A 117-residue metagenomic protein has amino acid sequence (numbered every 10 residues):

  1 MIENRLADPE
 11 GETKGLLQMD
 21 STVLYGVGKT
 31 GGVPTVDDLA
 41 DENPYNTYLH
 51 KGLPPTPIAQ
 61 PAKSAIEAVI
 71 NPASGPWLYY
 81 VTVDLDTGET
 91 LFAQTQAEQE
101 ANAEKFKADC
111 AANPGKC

Functional and structural regions predicted by a protein language model:
M1-C117: Bacterial extracytoplasmic/cell-wall-associated proteins, especially those involved in peptidoglycan
